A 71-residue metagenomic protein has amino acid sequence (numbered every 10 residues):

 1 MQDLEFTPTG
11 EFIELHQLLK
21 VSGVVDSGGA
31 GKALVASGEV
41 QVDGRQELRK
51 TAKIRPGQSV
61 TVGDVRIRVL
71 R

Functional and structural regions predicted by a protein language model:
M1, R49, D64: Residue-level signal for pocket-adjacent positions within structured domains
M1-I13: A detector for short, charged/polar N-terminal pre-domain segments
L4-E5, S59-R71: A positively charged, amphipathic N-terminal helix/segment that binds anionic biomolecules
G10-P56: A basic, amphipathic helix-loop patch mediating RNA/tRNA/ribosome contacts
